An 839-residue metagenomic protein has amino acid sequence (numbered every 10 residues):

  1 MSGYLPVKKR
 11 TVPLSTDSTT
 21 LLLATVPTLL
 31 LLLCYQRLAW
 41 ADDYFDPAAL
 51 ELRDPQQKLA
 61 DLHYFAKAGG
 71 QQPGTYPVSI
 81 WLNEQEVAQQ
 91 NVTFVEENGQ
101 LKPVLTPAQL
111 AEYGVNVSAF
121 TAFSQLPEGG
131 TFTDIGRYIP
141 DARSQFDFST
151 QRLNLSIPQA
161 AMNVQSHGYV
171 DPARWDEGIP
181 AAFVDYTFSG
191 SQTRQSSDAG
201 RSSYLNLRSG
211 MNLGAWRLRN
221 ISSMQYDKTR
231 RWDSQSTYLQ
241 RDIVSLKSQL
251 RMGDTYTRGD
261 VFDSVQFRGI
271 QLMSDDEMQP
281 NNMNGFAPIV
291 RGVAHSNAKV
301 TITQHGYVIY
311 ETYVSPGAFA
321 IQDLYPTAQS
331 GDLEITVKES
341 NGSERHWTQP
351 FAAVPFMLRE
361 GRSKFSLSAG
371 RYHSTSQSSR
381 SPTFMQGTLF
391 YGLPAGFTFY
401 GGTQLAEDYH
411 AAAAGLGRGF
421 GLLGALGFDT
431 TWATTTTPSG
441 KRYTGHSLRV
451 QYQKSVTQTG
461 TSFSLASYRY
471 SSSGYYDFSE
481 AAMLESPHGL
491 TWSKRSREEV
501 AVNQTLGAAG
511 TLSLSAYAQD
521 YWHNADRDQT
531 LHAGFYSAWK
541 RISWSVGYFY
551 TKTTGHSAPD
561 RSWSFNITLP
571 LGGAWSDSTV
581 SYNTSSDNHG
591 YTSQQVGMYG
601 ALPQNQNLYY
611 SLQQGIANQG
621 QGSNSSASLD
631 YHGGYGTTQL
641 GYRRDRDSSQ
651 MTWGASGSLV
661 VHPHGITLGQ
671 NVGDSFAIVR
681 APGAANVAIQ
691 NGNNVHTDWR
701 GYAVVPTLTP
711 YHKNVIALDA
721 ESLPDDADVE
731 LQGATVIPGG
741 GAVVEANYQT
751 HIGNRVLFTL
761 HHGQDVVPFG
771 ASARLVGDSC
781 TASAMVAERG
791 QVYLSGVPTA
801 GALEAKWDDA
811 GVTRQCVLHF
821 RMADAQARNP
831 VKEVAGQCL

Functional and structural regions predicted by a protein language model:
S2-G3, A39-F286, D587-V660: Post-signal-peptide, soluble extracytosolic/periplasmic N-terminal scaffold domains of envelope/secretory systems
Q72-F94, G683-N693, Q764-D778: Short, ordered, surface-exposed loop/turn motifs in non-cytosolic proteins
I80, V290-G292, A677-A681, N754-G763: A short, amphipathic beta-strand motif
N91-T93, N694-Y702, S779-Q791: Short, acidic Ser/Thr/Gly-rich low-complexity loop/linker segments typical of extracellular and cell-surface proteins
F94, G178-S196, L213-Y226, L250-D254 (+13 more regions): Transmembrane beta-strand segments that form the barrel wall of outer-membrane beta-barrel proteins
Y186, L207-M211, S236-D242, G387-Y391 (+11 more regions): Residues on the lipid-exposed face of transmembrane beta-strands in outer-membrane beta-barrel proteins
A199-L205, R231-Q235, F286, G361 (+11 more regions): Residues that define the transmembrane beta-barrel architecture of outer-membrane proteins
D254-Q266, D429-S496, V546-N566, T584-S593 (+3 more regions): Outer-membrane beta-barrel translocator/channel fold
